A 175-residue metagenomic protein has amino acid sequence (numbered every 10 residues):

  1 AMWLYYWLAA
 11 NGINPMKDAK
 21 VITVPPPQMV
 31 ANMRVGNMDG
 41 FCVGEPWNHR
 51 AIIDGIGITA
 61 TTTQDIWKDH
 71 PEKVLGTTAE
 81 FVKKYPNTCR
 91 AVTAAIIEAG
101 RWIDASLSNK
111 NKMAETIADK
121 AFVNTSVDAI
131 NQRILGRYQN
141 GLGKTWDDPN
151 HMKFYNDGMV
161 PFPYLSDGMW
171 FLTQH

Functional and structural regions predicted by a protein language model:
A1-I53, W67, M169-W170: Bilobed "Venus flytrap"/periplasmic-binding protein-like clamshell domains and structurally analogous long
N14-M16, G57, V123-N124: Short coil/loop linkers at secondary-structure junctions
D18, T61-T62, V127-D128: Residue-level detector of family-conserved "landmark" positions at structurally sensitive sites
T23-P25, E45, T77-A79, T93-I96: Short, structured patches in soluble enzyme cores that scaffold and shape functional sites
N32, T61, A79, G141 (+1 more regions): Short alpha-helix boundary/capping motifs
I52, I56-Y85, C89, T93: Periplasmic-binding protein-like
K84-H175: Secondary-structure end/capping motifs
